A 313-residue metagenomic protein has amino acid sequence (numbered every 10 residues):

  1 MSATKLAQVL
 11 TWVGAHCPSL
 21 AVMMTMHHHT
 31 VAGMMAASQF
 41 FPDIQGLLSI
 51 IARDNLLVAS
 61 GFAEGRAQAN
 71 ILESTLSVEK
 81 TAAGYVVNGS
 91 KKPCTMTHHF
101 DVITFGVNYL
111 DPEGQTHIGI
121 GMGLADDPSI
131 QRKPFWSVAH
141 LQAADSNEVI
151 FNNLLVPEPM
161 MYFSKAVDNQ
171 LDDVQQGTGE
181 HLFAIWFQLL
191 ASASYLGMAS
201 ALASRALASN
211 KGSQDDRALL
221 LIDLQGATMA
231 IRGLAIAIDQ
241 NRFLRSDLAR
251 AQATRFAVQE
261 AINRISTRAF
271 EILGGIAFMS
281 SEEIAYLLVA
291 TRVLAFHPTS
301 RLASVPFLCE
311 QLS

Functional and structural regions predicted by a protein language model:
M1-T95: Glycine-rich flavin
V9, V87-G89, F151, A199 (+2 more regions): Buried hydrophobic positions in well-ordered alpha/beta secondary-structure cores of metabolic enzymes
L56, L72, H99-D101, H117 (+2 more regions): A generic structural signal for well-ordered coil/turn residues at beta-strand boundaries that shape enzyme active-site
S90-D127: DPxDG-like acidic metal-binding loop motif
W136-Q225: Glycine-rich beta->alpha junctions and the first turn(s) of the following alpha-helix
A193, S200, L221-L224, T228 (+3 more regions): Generic structural concept
L207-K211, Q225-E260, T267-F278: C-terminal helix-coil-helix/basic helical segment that borders enzyme active sites and/or dimer interfaces and provides
G275-S313: Glycine-rich phosphate/cofactor-binding loops in nucleotide/flavin-utilizing enzymes
